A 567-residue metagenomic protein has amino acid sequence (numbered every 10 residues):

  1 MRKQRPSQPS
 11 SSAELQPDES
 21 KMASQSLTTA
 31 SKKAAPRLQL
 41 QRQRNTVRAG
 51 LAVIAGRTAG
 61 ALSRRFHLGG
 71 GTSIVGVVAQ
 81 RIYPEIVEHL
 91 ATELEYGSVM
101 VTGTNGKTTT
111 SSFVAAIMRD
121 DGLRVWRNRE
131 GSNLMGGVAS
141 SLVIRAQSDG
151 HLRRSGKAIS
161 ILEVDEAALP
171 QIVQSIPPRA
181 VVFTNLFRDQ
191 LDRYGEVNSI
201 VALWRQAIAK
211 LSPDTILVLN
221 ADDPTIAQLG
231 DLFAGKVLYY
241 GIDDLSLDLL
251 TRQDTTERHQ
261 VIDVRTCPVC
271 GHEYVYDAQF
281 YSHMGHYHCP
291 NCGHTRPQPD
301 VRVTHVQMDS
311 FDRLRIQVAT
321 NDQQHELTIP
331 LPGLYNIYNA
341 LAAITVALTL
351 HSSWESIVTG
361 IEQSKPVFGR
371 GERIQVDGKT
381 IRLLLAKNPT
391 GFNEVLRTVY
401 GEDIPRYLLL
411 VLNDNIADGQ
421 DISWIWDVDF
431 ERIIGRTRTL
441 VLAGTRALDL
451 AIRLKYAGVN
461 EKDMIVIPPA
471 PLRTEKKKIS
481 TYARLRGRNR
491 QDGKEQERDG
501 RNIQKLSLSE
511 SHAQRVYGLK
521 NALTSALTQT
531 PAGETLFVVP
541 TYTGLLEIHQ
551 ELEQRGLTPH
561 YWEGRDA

Functional and structural regions predicted by a protein language model:
M1-S10, E14-R65, G69-T72, G271 (+4 more regions): ATP-dependent carboxylate-amine ligase
R2-K3, E14-D18, A23, A30-D254 (+1 more regions): Phosphate-binding loop of NTP-binding sites
E95, G156, P177, P213 (+5 more regions): Short loop/turn motifs at secondary-structure junctions
Y96, S155-G156, F183, F187-K379: Acidic, Mg2+-coordinating active-site environments of NTP-dependent enzymes
T104, S132-N133, N321, P332-L334 (+4 more regions): Short, surface-exposed acidic/glycine-rich loop or hinge patches that mediate macromolecular interfaces
S111, P170-I172, D192-R193, Q228-G230 (+7 more regions): Short glycine-/acidic-enriched loop or helix-start segments at secondary-structure transitions that form or flank
V114, M118, V138-L142, A340-L350 (+2 more regions): Buried hydrophobic packing segments
L142-R153, G371-L383: Switch I (G2) and immediately adjacent beta-strands of P-loop GTPase domains
